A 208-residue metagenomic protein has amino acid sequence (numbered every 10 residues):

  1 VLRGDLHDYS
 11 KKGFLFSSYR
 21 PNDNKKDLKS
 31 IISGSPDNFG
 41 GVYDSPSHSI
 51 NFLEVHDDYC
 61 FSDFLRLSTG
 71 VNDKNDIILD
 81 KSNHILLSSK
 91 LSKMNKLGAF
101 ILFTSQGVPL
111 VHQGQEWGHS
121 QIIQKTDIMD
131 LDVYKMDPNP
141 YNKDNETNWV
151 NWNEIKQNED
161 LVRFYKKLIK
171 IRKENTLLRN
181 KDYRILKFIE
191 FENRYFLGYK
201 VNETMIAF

Functional and structural regions predicted by a protein language model:
V1-L131, T176, Y183, I189-N202 (+1 more regions): Conserved alpha/beta catalytic core and glycan-binding cleft of carbohydrate-active enzymes
K25, P46, D58, K143 (+2 more regions): Alpha-helix initiation and N-capping motif
F52, H112, Y141, W152 (+2 more regions): Aromatic side chains
S120-R163: Extended hydrophobic/aromatic segments used for targeting, binding, or gating
N151-K187: Aromatic- and carboxylate-lined catalytic core of secreted/periplasmic carbohydrate-active enzymes
